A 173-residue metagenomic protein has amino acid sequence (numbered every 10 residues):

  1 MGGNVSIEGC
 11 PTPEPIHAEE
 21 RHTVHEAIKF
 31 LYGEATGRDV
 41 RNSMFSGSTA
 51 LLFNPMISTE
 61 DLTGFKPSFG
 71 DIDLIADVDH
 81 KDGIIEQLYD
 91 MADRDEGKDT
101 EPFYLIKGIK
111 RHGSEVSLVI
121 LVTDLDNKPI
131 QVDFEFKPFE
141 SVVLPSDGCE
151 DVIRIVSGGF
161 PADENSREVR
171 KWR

Functional and structural regions predicted by a protein language model:
M1-A50, E96: Helical scaffold of the NTase/Pol beta-like nucleotidyltransferase catalytic core
I28-E86: Active-site nucleotide-donor binding segment shared across nucleotidyl transfer reactions
I57, Y89, V119: Conserved RNase H-like, two-metal-ion catalytic cores of nucleic-acid enzymes
F69-G70, P102-D124: Amphipathic, interaction-prone secondary-structure segments
D71-A76, L118, V132-F134: Hydrophobic beta-strand residues in large extracellular and virion-surface proteins
I84-D95: Short amphipathic alpha-helices in soluble, non-transmembrane regions that often serve as interface/regulatory elements
D95-P102: Short, internal acidic amphipathic alpha-helical interface segments that mediate docking to partner proteins
I120-R173: Catalytic cores of NTP-dependent nucleotidyl/adenyl transfer enzymes across multiple folds
